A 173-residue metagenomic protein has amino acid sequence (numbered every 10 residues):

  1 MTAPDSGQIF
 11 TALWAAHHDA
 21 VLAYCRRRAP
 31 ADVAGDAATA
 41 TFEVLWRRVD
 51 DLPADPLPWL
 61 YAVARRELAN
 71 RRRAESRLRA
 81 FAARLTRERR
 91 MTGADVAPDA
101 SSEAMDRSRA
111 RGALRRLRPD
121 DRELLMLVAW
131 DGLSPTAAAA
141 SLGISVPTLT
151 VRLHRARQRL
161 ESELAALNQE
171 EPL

Functional and structural regions predicted by a protein language model:
M1-A23, R27, D32, D51: A short, charge-rich alpha-helical start-of-domain segment used by transcription regulators
T2-P4, A31, T39-L57, A74-S76: Sigma70-family region 2
T2-P4, I9, A82, T86 (+2 more regions): C-terminal edge and immediately downstream basic/flexible tail or linker adjoining helix-turn-helix-like DNA-binding
P4, Q8, R87-R115: Acidic, proline/glycine-rich intrinsically disordered inter-domain spacer in sigma factors
V21, C25, A34-L45, L60-V63 (+3 more regions): Short, small-hydrophobic-rich alpha-helical interface motif
D51, A62-M91, E103, A166: Arg/Lys-rich amphipathic alpha helix in sigma70-family domain 2
R65, A69, T136, A140-A166: DNA-recognition helix of helix-turn-helix
L124-L125: A short pre-motif secondary-structure segment
